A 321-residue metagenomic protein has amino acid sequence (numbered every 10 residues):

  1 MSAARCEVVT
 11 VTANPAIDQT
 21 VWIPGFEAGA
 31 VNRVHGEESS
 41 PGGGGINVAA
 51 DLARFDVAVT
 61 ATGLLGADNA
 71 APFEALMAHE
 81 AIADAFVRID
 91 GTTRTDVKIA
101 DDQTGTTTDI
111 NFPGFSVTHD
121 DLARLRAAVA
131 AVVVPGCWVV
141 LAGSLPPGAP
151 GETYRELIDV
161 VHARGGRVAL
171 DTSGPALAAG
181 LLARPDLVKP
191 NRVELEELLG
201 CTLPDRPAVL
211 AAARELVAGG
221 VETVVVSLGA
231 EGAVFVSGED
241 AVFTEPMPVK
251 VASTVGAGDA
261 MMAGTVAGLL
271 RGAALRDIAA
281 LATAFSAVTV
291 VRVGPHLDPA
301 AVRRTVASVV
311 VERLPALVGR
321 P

Functional and structural regions predicted by a protein language model:
M1-T62, A71-P72, E245, A316-P321: Glycine-rich phosphate/adenosyl-contacting loop at the front of the ribokinase-like
A13-I17, L65-G66, T93, E194 (+3 more regions): Glycine-rich beta-alpha junction loops
P24, R54-C137, V306-P321: Conserved N-terminal subdomain of the carbohydrate kinase-like
L52, N191, G258: Short, conserved phosphate/pyrophosphate- and ester-handling motifs at nucleotide-, phospho-/glycolipid
D109-N111, G136-S144, D171, K189-E194: Short beta-strands and strand-loop turn motifs
G151-V168, T172-E239: Conserved phosphate/ATP/ADP-binding segment of small-molecule kinases
R206-P321: Conserved phosphate-binding/catalytic region of the ribokinase-like
